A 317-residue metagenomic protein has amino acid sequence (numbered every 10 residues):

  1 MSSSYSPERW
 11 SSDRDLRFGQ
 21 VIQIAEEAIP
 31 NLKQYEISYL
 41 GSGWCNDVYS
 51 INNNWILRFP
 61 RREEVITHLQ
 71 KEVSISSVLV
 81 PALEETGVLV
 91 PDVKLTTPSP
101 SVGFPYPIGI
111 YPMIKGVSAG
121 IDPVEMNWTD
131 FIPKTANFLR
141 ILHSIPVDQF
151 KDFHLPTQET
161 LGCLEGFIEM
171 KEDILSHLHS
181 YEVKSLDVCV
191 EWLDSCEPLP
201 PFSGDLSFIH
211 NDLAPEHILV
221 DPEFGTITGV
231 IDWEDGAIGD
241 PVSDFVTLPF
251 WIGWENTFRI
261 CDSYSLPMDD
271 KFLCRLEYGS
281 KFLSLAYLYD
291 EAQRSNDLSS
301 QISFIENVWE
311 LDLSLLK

Functional and structural regions predicted by a protein language model:
S6-L16: A short, highly charged nucleic-acid-interacting micro-segment common to nuclease and nuclease-linked defense proteins
R9-S11, Q34-E165, H179: ATP-binding pocket architecture of kinase catalytic cores
R14-K33, P98-V102, G109, E125 (+5 more regions): An alpha-helical support segment within catalytic cores of ATP-dependent transferases
F18-I22, V73, W254, F258: Short, surface-exposed alpha-helical segments at coil->helix boundaries
K33, I51-W55, F250-G253, L266: Short glycine/proline-enriched coil/turn segments at helix->beta-strand junctions
S42, T129-P133, D235-P241, V246-K317: Helix-rich C-terminal or lid/interface subdomains of diverse kinases
W44-I51, L57, D194-S243: Active-site acidic catalytic loop and adjacent metal/ATP-binding pocket of ATP-dependent phosphoryl transfer enzymes
R58-P60, K94-L95, H154, F208-N211 (+3 more regions): Short beta-strand segments
